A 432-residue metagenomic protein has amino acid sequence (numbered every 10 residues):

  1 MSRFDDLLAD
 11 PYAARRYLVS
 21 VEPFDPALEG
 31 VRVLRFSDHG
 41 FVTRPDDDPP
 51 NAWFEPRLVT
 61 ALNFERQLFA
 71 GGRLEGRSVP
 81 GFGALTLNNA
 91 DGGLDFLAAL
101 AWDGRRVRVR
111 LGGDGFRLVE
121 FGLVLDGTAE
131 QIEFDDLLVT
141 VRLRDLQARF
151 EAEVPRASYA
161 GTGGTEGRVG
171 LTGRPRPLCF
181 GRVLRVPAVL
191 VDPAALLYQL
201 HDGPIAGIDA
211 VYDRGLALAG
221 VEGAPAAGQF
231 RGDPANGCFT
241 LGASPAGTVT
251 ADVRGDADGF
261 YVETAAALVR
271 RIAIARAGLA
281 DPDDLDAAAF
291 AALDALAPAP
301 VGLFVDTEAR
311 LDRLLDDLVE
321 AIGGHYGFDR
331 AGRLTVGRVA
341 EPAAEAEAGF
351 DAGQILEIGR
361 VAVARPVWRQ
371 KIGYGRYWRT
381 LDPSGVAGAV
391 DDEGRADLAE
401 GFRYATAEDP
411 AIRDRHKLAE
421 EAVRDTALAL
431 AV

Functional and structural regions predicted by a protein language model:
M1-F121, I132-A210, A251, G255-V432: C-terminal extracytoplasmic interaction modules
R57-F69, D213-G247: Extracellular/luminal ectodomains and secreted, surface-exposed scaffolds of diverse proteins
L123-L125: Short beta-strand segments
T128-E130: Residues located in well-ordered beta-strands
